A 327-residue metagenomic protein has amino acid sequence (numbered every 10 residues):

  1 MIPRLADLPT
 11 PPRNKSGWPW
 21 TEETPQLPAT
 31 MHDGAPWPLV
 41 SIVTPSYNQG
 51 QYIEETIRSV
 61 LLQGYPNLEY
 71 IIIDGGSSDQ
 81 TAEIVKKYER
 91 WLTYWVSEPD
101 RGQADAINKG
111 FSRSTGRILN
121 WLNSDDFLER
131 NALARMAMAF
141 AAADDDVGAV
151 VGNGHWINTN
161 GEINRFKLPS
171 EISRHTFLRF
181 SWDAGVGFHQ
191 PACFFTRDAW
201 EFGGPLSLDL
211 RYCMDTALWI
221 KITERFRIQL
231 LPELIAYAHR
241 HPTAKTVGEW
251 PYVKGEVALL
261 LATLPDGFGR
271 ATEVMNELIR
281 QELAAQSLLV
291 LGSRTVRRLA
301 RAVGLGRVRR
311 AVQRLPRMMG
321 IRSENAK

Functional and structural regions predicted by a protein language model:
M1-S59: N-proximal low-complexity "stem/linker" segments adjacent to membrane-targeting elements
T44, N67-G76, V96-P99: Short beta-strand/loop segment that forms part of the nucleotide-sugar
S59, P66, D74-E83, N123: A conserved acidic beta->alpha catalytic loop
Q80, I84, D105, D126-A139 (+1 more regions): Acidic donor-binding/catalytic loop of UDP-sugar-dependent glycosyltransferases, especially processive GT2
E98-S114: Glycine-rich, basic loop-to-helix element that forms the pyrophosphate-binding segment of sugar-nucleotide handling
L119: Short aromatic/hydrophobic "clamp" motif used to bind/position activated sugar donors
E129, F166-L260: Conserved nucleotide-sugar donor-binding catalytic segment
N131-F166: Conserved donor NDP-sugar-binding/catalytic core segment of glycosyltransferases
